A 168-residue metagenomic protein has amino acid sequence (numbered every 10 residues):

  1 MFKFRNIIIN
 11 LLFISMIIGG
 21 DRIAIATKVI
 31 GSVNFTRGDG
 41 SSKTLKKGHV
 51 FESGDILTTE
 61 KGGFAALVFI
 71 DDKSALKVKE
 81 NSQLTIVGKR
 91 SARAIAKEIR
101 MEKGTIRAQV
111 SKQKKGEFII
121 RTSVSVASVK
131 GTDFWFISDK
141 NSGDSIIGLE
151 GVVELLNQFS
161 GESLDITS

Functional and structural regions predicted by a protein language model:
M1-I8: Bacterial N-terminal signal peptides that target proteins for export
L11-G19: Hydrophobic h-region of N-terminal signal peptides that target proteins for export in Gram-negative bacteria
G20-S168: Flexible, surface-exposed loop/linker segments and immediately adjacent secondary-structure boundaries
